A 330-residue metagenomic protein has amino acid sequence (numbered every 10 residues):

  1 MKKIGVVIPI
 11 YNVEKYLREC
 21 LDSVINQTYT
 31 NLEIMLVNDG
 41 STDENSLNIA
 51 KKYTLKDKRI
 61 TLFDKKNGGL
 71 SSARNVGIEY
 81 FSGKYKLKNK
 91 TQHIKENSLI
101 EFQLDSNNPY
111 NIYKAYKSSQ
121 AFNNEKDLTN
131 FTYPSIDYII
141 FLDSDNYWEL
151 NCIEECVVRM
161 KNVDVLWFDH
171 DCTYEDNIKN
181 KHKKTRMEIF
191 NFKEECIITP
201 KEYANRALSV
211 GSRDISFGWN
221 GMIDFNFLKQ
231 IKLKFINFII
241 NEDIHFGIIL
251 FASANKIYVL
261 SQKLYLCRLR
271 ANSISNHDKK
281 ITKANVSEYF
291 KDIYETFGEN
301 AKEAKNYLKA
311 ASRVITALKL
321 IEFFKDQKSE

Functional and structural regions predicted by a protein language model:
M1-T296: Nucleotide-sugar donor-binding/catalytic module of glycosyltransferases that assemble extracellular/cell-envelope
R268-E330: C-terminal subregions of glycosyltransferases and related glycan-biosynthesis enzymes
